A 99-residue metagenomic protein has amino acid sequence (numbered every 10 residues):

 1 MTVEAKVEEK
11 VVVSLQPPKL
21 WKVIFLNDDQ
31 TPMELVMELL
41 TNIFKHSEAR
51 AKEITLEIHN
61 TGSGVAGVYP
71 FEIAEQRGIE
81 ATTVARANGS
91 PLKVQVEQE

Functional and structural regions predicted by a protein language model:
M1-E99: Terminal domain-initiation and capping elements
